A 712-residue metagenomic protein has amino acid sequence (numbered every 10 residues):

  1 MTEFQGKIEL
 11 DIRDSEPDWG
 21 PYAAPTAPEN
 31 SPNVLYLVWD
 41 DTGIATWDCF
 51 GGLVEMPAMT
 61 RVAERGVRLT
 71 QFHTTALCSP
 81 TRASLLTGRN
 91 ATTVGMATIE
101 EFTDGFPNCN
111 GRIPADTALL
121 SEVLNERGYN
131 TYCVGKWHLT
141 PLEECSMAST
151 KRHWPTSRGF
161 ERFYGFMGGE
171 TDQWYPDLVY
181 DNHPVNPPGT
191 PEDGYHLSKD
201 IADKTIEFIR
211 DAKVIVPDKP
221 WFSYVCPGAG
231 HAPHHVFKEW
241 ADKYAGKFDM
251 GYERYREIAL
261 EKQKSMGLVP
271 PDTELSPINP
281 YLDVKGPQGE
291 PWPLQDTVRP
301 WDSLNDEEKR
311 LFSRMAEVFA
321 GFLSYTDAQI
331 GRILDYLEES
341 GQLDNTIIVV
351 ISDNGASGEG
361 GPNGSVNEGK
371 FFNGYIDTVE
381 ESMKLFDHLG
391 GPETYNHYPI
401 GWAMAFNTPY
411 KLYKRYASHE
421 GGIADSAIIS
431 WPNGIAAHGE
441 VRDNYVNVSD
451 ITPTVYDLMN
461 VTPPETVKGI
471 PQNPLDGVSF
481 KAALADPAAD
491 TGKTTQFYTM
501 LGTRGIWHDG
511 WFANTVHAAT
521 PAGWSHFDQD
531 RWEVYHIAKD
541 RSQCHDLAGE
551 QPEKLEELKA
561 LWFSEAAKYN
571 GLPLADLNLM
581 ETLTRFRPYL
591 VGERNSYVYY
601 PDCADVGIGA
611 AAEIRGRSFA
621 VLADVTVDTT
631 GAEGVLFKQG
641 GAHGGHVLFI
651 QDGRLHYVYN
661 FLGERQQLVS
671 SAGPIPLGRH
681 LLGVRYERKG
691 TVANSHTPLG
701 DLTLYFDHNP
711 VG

Functional and structural regions predicted by a protein language model:
M1-D528, W532, R541-A560, S596-A604 (+4 more regions): Formylglycine-dependent sulfatase
L178, I506, L648, L704-Y705: Short aromatic-centered micro-motifs
N182, G510, G663, L704-H708: Residue-level detection of beta-strand-connecting loop/turn positions
C226-H231, L583-E593: Core structural elements
R504, F512, G653-H656, L702: Hydrophobic residues embedded in beta-strands of well-ordered beta-sheets
Y589-H656: Extracellular glycan-recognition modules
F661-L681, G690-T691: Short, aromatic/His-centered strand-loop micro-motif at the edge of beta-sheets
L677, L681-G712: Carbohydrate-binding surfaces in secreted/extracellular proteins
